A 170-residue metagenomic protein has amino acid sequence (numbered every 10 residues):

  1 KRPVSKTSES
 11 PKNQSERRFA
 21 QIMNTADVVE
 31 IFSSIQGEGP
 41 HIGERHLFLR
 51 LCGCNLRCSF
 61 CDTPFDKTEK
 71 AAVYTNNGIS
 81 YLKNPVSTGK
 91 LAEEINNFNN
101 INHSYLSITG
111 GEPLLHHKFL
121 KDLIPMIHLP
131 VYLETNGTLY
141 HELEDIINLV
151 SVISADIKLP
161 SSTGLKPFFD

Functional and structural regions predicted by a protein language model:
R2-S10: Low-acidity, Ser/Thr- and Arg-rich intrinsically disordered low-complexity segments
A26-K90: Canonical Radical SAM [4Fe-4S] cluster-binding loop centered on the CxxxCxxC motif and its immediate flanking residues
G37-E38, E94-N97, H141-E144: Short, flexible, glycine/charge-rich loop motifs used to bind or transfer phosphoryl groups or to couple energy/partner
D66-G78, P85-N99, Y105-S107, G111-Y132: N-terminal active-site wall of soluble small-molecule enzyme domains
H103-Y105, G110, L114-D170: Conserved AdoMet/S-adenosylmethionine-binding subsite of the radical SAM
